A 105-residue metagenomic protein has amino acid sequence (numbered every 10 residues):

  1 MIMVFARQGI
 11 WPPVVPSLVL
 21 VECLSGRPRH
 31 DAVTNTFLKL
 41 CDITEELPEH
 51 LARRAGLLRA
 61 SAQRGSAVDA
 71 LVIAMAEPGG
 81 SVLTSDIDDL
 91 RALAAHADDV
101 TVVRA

Functional and structural regions predicted by a protein language model:
M1-V15, L24-D42, V103-A105: Short, well-structured N-terminal submotif of metal-dependent ribonuclease cores
V15, E46, A67, T84-S85: Short beta-strand scaffold positions
V19, L51, L71-V72, D88-L90: Alpha-helix capping/helix-boundary segments
C23, S66-V82: Acidic, metal-associated active-site segment
G26, R54-A55, L93: Residues that scaffold the ATP/ADP-binding catalytic core of kinase and kinase-like folds
L40-S61: Acidic catalytic patch
E77-A105: Acidic, PIN/NYN-like endoribonuclease modules and their adjacent C-terminal/linker elements
